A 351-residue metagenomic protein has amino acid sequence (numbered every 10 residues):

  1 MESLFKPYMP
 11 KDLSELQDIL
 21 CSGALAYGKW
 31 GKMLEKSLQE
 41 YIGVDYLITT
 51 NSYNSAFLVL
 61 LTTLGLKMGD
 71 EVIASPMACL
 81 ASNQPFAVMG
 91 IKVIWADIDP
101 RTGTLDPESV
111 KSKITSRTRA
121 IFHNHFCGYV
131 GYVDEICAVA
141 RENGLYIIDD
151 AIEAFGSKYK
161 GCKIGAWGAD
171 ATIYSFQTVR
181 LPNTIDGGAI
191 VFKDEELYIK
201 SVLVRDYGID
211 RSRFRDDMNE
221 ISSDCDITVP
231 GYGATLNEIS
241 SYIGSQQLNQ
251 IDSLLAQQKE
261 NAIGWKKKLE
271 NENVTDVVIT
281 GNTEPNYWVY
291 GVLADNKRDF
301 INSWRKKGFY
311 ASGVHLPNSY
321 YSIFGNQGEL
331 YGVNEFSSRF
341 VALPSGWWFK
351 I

Functional and structural regions predicted by a protein language model:
M1-T63, K67, V88, H123 (+3 more regions): Conserved PLP-binding active-site segment in aminotransferase class I/II-type PLP enzymes
L16, L38, A56, V72 (+14 more regions): Generic structural signal for small/hydrophobic residues in well-ordered secondary structure, especially within
N51, F122-N124, S175, I243 (+4 more regions): Short beta-strand segments
L58-I114, A120-F122, W304: Conserved PLP-anchoring active-site segment centered on the Schiff-base-forming lysine
V93, N249, A342-K350: Proline-centric
R101-T184, A189-L197: Active-site phosphate-binding strand-loop segment of PLP-dependent enzymes
A154-K160, W167-W288, Y321: Active-site region of PLP-dependent enzymes
Y207-E220, G264, K297-V341, S345: Conserved PLP cofactor-binding pocket of PLP-dependent enzymes
